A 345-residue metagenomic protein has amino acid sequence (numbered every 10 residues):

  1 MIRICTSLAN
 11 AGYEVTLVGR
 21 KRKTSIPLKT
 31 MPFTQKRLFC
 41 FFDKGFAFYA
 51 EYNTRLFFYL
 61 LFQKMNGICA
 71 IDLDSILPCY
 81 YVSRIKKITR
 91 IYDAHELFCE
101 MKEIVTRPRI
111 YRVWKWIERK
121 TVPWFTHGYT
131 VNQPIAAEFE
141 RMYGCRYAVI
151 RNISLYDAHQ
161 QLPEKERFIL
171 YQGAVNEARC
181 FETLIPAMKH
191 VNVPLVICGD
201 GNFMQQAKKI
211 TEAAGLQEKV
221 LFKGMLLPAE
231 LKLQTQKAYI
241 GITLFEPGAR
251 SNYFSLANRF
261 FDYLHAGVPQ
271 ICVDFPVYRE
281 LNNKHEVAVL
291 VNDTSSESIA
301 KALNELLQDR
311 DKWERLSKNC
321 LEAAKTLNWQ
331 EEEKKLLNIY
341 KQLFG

Functional and structural regions predicted by a protein language model:
T6, T54-F62, L77, Y81-I85 (+3 more regions): Membrane-proximal helix-turn-helix segments that form the acceptor-binding/catalytic region of lipid-linked
T16-G19, K115-Q160, V220-K223: Donor nucleotide-sugar binding/catalytic pocket of nucleotide-sugar-dependent glycosyltransferases
A47-T54, T89, F98-K120, Y156 (+1 more regions): Nucleotide-sugar donor phosphate/pyrophosphate-binding loop at the beta->alpha transition of glycosyltransferases
Y129, Q161-V196, S317, L336: Conserved donor-binding/catalytic core segment of Leloir-type glycosyltransferases
K208-L233, I240: Nucleotide-activated donor-binding/catalytic signature segment of Leloir-type glycosyltransferases, i.e., the conserved
T235-Y253, V268: Acidic donor-binding loop of glycosyltransferase active sites
K284-S296, E305-R310: Conserved acidic donor-binding segment of nucleotide-sugar-dependent glycosyltransferases
S298, E305, K312-T326, N338: A short, well-ordered alpha-helix in the C-terminal region of glycosyltransferases
